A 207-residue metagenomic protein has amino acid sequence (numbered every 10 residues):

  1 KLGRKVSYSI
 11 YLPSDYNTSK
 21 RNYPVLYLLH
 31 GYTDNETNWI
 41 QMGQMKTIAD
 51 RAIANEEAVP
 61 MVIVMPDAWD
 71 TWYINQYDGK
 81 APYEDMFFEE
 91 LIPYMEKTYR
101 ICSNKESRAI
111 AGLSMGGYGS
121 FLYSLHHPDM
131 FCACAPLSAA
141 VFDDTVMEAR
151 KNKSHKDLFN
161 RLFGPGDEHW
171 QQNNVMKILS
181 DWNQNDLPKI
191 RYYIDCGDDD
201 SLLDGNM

Functional and structural regions predicted by a protein language model:
K1-M207: Non-catalytic cap/lid and distal C-terminal segments of serine-dependent acyl enzymes
